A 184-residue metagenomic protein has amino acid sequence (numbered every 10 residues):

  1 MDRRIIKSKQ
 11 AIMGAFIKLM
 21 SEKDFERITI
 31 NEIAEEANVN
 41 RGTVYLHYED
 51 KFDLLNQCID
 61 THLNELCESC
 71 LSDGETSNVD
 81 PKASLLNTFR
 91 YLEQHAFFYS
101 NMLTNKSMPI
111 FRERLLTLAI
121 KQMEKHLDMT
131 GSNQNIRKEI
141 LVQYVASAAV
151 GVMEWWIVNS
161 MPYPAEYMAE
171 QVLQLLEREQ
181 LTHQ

Functional and structural regions predicted by a protein language model:
M1-K23, R27, E32, E36: Basic, helix-initiating cap at the start of DNA-binding domains
G14-K18, E22, E36, D53-D73 (+3 more regions): Alpha-helical structural segments
T29, T43, F98: Residues in the helix-turn-helix
N38-Y48, A149: Short hydrophobic/aromatic patch on the recognition helix
N78-E93, F97, Q143, G151 (+1 more regions): Amphipathic alpha-helical segments that line or abut small-molecule/effector binding pockets and mediate allosteric
A83, K106-S132, I136-Q143, L181: Amphipathic alpha-helical packing segments from all-alpha helical-bundle domains
N87-L116: Amphipathic alpha-helical segments used for helix-helix packing
S147, W155-Q184: C-terminal peripheral helix-coil segments that are non-catalytic and often amphipathic
